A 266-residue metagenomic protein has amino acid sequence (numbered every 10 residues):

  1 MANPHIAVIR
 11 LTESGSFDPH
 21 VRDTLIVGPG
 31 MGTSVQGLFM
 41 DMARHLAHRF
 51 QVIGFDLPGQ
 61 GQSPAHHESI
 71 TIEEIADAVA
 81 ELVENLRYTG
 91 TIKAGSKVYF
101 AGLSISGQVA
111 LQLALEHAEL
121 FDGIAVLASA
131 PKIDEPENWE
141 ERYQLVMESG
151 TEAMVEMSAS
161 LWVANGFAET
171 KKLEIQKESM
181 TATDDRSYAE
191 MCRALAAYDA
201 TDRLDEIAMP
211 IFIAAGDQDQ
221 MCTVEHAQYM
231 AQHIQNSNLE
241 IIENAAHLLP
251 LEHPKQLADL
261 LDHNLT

Functional and structural regions predicted by a protein language model:
I6-P64: Conserved HGGG/HGGXW glycine-rich cap/lid loop of the alpha/beta-hydrolase fold
P29, V98, G102-S104, G216: Conserved alpha/beta-hydrolase "nucleophile elbow" surrounding the catalytic nucleophile
E74-S96: Conserved acidic catalytic loop of the alpha/beta-hydrolase fold
Q108-E156: Flexible "cap/lid" loop of the alpha/beta hydrolase fold
D134-E137, M147-D205: Conserved alpha/beta-hydrolase catalytic His-Asp/Glu region
I207, I213-A215, D219: Short beta-strand/loop motif that positions the catalytic acidic residue of the alpha/beta-hydrolase fold
V224, Q228-L248: Catalytic histidine neighborhood in serine/cysteine hydrolases with alpha/beta-hydrolase-type architecture
A245-A258: Catalytic histidine-centered segment of alpha/beta-hydrolase-like enzymes
